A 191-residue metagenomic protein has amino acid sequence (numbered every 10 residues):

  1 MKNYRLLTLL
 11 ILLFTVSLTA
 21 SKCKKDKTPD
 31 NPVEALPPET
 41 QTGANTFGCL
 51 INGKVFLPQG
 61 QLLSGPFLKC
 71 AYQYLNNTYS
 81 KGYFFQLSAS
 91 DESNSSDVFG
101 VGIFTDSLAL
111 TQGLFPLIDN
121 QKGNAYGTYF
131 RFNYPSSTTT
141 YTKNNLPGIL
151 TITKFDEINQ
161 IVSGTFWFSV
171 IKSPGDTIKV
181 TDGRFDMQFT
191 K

Functional and structural regions predicted by a protein language model:
M1-L10: Bacterial N-terminal signal peptides that target proteins for export
K2-N3, V16-A44: Bacterial Sec-dependent N-terminal signal peptides
L9-S17: Bacterial N-terminal signal peptides
T40-N45, Y79-Y83: A short, compositionally biased
F56-L57: Short, isolated positions in well-ordered beta-strands
L63-E157: Surface-exposed helix/loop patches within compact recognition domains
G148-K191: C-terminal or internal capping secondary-structure element at the end of a domain, subdomain, or sheet
